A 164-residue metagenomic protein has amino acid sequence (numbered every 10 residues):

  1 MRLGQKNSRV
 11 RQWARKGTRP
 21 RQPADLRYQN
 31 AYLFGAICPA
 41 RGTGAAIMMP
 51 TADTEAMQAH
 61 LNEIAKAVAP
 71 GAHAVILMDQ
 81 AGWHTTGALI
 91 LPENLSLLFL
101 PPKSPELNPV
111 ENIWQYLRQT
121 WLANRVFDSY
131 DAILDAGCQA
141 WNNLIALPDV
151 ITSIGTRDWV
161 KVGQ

Functional and structural regions predicted by a protein language model:
M1-Q164: Short functional hotspots at interaction and active-site rims
